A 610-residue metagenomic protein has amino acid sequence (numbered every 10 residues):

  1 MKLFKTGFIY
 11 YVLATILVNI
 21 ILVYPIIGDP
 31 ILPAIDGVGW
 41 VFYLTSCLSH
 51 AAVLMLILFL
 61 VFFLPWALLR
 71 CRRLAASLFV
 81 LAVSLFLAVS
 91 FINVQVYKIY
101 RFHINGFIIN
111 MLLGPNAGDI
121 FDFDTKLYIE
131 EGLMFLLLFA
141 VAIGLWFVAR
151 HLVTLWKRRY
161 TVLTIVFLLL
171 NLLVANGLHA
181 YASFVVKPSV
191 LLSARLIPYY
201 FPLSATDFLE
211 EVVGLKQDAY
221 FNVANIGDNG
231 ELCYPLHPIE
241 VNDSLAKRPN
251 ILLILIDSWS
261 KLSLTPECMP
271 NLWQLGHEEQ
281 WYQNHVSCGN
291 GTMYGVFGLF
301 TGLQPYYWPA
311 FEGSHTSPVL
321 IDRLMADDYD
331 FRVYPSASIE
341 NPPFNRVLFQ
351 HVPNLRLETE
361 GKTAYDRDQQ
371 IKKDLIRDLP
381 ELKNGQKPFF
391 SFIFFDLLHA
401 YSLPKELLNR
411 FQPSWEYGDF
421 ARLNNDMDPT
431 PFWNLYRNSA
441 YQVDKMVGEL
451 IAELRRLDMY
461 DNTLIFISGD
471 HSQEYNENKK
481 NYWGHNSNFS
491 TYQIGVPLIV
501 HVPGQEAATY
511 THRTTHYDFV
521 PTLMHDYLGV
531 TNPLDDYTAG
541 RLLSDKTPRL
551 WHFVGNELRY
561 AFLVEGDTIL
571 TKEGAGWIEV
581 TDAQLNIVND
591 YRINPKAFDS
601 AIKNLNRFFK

Functional and structural regions predicted by a protein language model:
M1-Y200: Transmembrane and membrane-interface helices of multi-pass, inner-membrane envelope-modifying transferases
K5-L13, W146-H151, R158-L163, N171-F184 (+3 more regions): Membrane-interface soluble catalytic domains
G114, S258-K261, N290, P305 (+7 more regions): Short, solvent-exposed loop/turn segments at secondary-structure junctions
F167-D419: Active-site-proximal alpha/beta segments of enzymes that process anionic O-linked groups
F311-T316, T430-V443, N488-I494, Q505-P521 (+1 more regions): A short beta-strand-to-alpha-helix junction
K373-P380, E416-T463: A long, amphipathic alpha-helix that forms part of the scaffold/cap immediately adjacent to metal-dependent active
L379, K383, I451, L464 (+1 more regions): Short, hydrophobic alpha-helical segments
R455, M459-G504: Histidine-centered active-site microenvironments of extracellular/periplasmic hydrolases and transferases
